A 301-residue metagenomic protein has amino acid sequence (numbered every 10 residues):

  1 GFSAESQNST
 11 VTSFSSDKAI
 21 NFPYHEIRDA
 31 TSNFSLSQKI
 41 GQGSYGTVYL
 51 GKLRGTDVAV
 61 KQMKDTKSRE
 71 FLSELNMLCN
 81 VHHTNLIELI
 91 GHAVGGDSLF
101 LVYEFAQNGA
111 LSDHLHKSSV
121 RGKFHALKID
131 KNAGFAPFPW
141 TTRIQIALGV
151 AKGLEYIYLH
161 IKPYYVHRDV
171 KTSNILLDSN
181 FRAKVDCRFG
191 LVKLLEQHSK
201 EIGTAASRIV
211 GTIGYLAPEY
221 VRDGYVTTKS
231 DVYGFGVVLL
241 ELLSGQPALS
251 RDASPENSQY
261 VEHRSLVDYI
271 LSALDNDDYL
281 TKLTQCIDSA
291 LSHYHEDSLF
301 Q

Functional and structural regions predicted by a protein language model:
F2-K18, F22-E26, A59-N76, I87-Q145 (+2 more regions): Cytosolic eukaryotic protein kinase-like domains
S37-V48: Protein kinase glycine-rich loop
Q38, N76-C79: Conserved alphaC helix of the protein kinase catalytic domain
G43, V81-T84: Conserved N-lobe motifs of Hanks-type protein kinase catalytic domains, especially the short loop(s) flanking
T47-D65: Glycine-rich ATP phosphate-binding loop
K152-Y165: Protein kinase catalytic-loop region centered on the HRD/HxD motif
